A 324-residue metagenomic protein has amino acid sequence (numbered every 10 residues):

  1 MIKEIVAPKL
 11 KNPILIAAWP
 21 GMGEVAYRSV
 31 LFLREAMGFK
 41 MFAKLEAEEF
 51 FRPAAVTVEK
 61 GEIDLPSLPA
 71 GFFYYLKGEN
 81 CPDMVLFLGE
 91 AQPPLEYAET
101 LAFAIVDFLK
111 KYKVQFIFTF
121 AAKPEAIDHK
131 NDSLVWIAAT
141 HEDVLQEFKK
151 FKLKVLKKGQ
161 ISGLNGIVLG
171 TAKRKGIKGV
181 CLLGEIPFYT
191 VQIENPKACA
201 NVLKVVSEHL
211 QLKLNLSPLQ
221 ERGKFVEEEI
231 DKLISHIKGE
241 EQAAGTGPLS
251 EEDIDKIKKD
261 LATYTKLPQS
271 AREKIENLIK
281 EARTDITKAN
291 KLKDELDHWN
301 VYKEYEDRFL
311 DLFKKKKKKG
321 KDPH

Functional and structural regions predicted by a protein language model:
M1-G89: N-terminal short beta-loop-beta anion/metal-coordinating cradle
W19-V25, Q92-L95, A122-I127, S162 (+1 more regions): Gly/Ser/Thr-rich loops at beta-strand to alpha-helix junctions that form or flank small-molecule/cofactor-binding
L65-F72, E96-V106: Short acidic (Asp/Glu) patches
N80-A104: Ordered, amphipathic secondary-structure segments that act as subunit-interaction surfaces in large macromolecular
A126-H209, V226-G245: Catalytic cores of processing enzymes, dominated by hydrolases/peptidases, characterized by acidic/His-rich
L183-H324: Extended, histidine- and acidic-residue-enriched regions that form the cofactor-binding/catalytic faces
